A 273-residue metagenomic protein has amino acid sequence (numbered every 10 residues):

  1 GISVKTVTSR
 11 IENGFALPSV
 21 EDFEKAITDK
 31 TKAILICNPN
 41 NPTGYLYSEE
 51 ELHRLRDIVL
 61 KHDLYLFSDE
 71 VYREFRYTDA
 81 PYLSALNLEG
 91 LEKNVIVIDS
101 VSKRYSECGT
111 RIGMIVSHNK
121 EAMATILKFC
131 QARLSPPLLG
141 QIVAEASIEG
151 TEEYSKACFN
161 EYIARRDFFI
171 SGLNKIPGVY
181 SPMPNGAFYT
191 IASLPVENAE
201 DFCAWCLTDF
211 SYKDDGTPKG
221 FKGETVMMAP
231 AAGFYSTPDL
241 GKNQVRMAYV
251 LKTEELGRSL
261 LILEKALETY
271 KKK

Functional and structural regions predicted by a protein language model:
G1-K273: PLP-dependent class I/II
